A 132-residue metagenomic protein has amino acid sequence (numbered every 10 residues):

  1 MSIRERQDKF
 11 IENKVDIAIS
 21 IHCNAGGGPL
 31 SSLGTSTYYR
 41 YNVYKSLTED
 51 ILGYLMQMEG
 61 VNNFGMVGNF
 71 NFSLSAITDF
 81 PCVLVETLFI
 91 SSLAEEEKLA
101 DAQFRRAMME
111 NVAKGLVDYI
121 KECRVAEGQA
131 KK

Functional and structural regions predicted by a protein language model:
M1-R4, G27-S32, E49, F72-A76 (+1 more regions): Extracytoplasmic/secreted cell-surface and envelope-processing proteins
M1-S46: Catalytic-core regions of hydrolytic enzymes
I3-Q7, G34-T35, K45-L52, E96 (+2 more regions): Extracytoplasmic/secreted envelope proteins and their assembly/folding machinery, especially bacterial periplasmic
I11-V15, L52-G60, F104, A113 (+1 more regions): Sec-exported extracytoplasmic/periplasmic mature domains
S20-A25, R40-N42, N69-F70, E86-L93: Active-site-proximal beta-strand/loop segments in catalytic clefts of secreted hydrolases
Y41-G68: Active-site-adjacent substrate-binding region of metalloamidase/peptidase-like peptide-processing proteins
E59-A76, E127-K132: Short catalytic/ligand-gating loop segments at beta-alpha or beta-beta junctions within enzyme catalytic domains
L93-K132: His/Asp/Glu-rich mid-to-C-terminal helical/loop segments that flank catalytic regions of hydrolases
